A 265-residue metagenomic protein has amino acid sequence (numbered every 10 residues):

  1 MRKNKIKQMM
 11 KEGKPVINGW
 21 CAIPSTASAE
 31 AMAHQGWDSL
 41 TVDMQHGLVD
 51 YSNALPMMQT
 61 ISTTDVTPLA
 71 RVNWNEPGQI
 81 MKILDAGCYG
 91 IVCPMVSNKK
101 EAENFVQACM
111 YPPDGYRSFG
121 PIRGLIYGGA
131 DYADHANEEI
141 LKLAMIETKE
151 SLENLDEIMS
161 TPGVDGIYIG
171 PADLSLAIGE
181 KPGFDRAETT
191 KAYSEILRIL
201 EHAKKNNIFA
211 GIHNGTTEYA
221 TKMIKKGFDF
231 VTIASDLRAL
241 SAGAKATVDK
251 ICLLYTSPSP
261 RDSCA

Functional and structural regions predicted by a protein language model:
M1-N18, A130-A136, R198: N-terminal amphipathic alpha-helix/helix-capping segment at the start of soluble metabolic enzymes
G13-P24, L141-S151: Active-site mouth loops of central-metabolism enzymes
G19, D43, I91, F105 (+3 more regions): Conserved, mostly hydrophobic/aromatic
H46-T60, E76-G78, S97-M110, R123-A130 (+3 more regions): Active-site-adjacent beta->alpha loops and helix N-cap segments on the catalytic face of soluble alpha/beta enzymes
G78-Y89, E153-M159, T216-K226: Catalytic cores of alpha/beta
C93, S97-T161: Conserved anion-binding
C93-N98, P171-L176, D229-K245: Glycine-rich phosphate-binding active-site loops on the catalytic face of alpha/beta enzymes
Y255-D262: Conserved small/polar residues in nucleotide/adenosyl-binding loops
